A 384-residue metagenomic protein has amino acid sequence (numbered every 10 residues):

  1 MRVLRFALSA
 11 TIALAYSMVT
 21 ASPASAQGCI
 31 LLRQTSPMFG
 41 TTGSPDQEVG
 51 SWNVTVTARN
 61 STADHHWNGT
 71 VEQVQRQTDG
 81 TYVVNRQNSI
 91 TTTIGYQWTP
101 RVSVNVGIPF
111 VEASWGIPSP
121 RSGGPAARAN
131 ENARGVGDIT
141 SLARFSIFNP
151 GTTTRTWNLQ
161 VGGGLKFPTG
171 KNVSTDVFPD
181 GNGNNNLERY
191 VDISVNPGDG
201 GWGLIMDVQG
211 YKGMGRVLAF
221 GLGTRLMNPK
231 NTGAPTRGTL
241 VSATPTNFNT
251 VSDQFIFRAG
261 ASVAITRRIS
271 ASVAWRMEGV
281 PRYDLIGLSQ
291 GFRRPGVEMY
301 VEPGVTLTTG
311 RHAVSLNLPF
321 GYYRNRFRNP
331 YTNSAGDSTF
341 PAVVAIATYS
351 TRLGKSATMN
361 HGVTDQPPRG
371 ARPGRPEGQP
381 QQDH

Functional and structural regions predicted by a protein language model:
V19-A26: Sec/Tat signal peptide C-region and signal peptidase I cleavage site
Q27-I30, G43-S51, A63-H65, R101 (+7 more regions): Short loop/turn motifs that connect adjacent beta-strands in outer-membrane beta-barrel proteins
C29-I30, N60-S89, S194-P197: Surface-exposed strand-loop-strand hairpins of Gram-negative outer-membrane beta-barrel proteins
Q47, A58-N60, Y96, I108 (+6 more regions): Residue-level signature of outer-membrane beta-barrel architecture
G50, R86-I90, A133-S141, W157 (+5 more regions): Residues that define the transmembrane beta-barrel architecture of outer-membrane proteins
V54-N60, V106-F110, V161-F167, M206 (+4 more regions): Transmembrane beta-barrel strands of outer-membrane/channel proteins
W67-Q77, N231-H384: Outer membrane beta-barrel transmembrane domains
A113-T250: Outer-membrane pore/translocation modules
